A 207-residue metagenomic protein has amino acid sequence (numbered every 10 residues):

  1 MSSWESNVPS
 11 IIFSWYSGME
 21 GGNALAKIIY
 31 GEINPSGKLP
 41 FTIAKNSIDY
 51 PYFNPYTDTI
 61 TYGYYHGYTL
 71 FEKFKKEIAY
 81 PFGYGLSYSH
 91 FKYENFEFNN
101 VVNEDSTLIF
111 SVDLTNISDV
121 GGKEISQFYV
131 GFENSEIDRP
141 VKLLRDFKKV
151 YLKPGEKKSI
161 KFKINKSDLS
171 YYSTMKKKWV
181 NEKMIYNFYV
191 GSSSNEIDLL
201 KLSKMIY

Functional and structural regions predicted by a protein language model:
M1-K123, Y129-G131, K183, N187-G191 (+2 more regions): Secreted, periplasmic, or luminal enzymes acting at the cell surface/secretory milieu
K92, E97, D113, D146-K153 (+2 more regions): Generic structural detector for well-ordered beta-strands
G121-F128, R139-P140, Y172-M175, L199-L200: Short, hydrophobic/aromatic beta-strand segments
E136-T174: Intrinsically disordered, low-complexity Pro/Gly/Ser/Thr-rich segments with frequent PxxP/GP/PP motifs and embedded
N165-Y207: Terminal connector regions
